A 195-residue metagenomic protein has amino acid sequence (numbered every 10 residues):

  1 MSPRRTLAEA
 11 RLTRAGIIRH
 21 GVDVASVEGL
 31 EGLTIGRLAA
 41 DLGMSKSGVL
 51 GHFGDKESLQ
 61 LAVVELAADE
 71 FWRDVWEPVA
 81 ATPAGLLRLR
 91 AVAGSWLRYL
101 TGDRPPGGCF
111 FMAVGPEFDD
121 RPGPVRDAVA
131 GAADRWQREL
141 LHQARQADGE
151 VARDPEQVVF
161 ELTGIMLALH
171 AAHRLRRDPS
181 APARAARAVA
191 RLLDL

Functional and structural regions predicted by a protein language model:
M1-D41, S58-L61: Basic, helix-initiating cap at the start of DNA-binding domains
M1-R4, S95-R98, D134-Q146, A172-L195: C-terminal peripheral helix-coil segments that are non-catalytic and often amphipathic
A25, T34-I35, K46, K56-A67 (+2 more regions): Amphipathic alpha-helical segments enriched in hydrophobic/aromatic and basic residues that form the DNA-contacting
L42-F53: Short hydrophobic/aromatic patch on the recognition helix
A62, W76-G107, P155-L162: Hydrophobic alpha-helical connector segments
W72, R90-A91, R121-D148, Q157-F160: Amphipathic alpha-helical packing segments from all-alpha helical-bundle domains
R88, D103-P124: Amphipathic alpha-helical segments used for helix-helix packing
G107, M112, E139, R153-A172 (+1 more regions): Hydrophobic alpha-helical segments that form the core of small-molecule binding pockets and/or dimer interfaces
